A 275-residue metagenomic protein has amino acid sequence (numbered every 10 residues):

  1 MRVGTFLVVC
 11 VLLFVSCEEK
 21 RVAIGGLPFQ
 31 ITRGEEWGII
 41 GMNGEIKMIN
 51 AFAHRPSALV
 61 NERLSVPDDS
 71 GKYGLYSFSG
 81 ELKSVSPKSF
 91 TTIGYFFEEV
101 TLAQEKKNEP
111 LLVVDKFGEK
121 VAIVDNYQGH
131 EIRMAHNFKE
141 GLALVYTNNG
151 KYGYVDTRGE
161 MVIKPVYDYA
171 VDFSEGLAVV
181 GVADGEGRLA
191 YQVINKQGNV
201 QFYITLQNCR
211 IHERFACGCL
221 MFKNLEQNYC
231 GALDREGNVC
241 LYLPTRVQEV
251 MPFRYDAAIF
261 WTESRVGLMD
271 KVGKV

Functional and structural regions predicted by a protein language model:
M1-G4, E18-E19: Positively charged n-region of N-terminal signal peptides that target proteins for export
G4-F14: Sec-dependent N-terminal signal peptides
C17-V275: Residue-level detector of conserved, function-critical positions
